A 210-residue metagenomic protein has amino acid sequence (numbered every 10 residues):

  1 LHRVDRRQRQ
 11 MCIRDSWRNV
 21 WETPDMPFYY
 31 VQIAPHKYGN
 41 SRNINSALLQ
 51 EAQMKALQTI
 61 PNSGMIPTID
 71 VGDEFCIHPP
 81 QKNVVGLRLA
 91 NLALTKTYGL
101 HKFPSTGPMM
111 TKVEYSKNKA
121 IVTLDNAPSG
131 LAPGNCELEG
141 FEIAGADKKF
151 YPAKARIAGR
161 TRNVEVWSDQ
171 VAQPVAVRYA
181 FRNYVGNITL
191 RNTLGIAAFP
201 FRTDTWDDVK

Functional and structural regions predicted by a protein language model:
L1-D5, R9-I13: Single conserved hydrophobic/aromatic residue that forms the stacking wall/gate of nucleotide- or nucleobase-binding
R14-S16, I44-M54: Alpha-helical scaffolding within the catalytic cores of extracellular/periplasmic polymer-degrading hydrolases
T23-Y29, T59-M65: Loop/turn elements at helix/coil->beta-strand transitions in domains of secreted/extracellular proteins
V31-P35, P67-V71: Active-site-proximal beta-strand/loop segments in catalytic clefts of secreted hydrolases
A34-I44: Serine-dependent acyl-ester chemistry module
N40-R42, G72-K82: Active-site rim elements
Q81-V84, T95-N135: Surface beta-strand/loop "capping" patches
A127-K210: C-terminal beta-sandwich/jelly-roll accessory domains of carbohydrate-active enzymes
